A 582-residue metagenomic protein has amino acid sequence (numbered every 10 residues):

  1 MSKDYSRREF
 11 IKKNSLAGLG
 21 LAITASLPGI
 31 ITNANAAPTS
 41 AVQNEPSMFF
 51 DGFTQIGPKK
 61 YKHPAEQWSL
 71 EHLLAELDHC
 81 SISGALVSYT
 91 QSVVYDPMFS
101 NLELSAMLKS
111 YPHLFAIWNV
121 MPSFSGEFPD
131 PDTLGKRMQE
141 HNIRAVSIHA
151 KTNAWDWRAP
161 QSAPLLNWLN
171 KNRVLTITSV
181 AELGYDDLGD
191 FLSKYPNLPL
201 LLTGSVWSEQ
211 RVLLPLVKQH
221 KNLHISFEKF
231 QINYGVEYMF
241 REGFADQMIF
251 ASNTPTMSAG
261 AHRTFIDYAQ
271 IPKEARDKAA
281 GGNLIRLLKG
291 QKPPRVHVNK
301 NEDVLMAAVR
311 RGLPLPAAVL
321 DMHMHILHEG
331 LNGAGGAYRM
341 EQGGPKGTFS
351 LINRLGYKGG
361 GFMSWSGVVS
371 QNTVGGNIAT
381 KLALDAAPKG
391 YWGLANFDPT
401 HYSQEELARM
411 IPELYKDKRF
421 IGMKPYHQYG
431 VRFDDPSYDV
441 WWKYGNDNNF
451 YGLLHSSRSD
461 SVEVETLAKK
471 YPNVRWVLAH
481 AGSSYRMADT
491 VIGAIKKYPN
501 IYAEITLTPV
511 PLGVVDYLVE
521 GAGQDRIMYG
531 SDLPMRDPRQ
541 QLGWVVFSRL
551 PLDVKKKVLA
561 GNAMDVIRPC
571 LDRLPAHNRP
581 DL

Functional and structural regions predicted by a protein language model:
S2-M48, G52, Q67-G84, Q247 (+6 more regions): Mid-to-C-terminal alpha-helical segments outside catalytic/metal-binding sites
N35-V94, F99-F124, D132-K136, E140-H141 (+7 more regions): Extracytoplasmic/lumenal soluble domains of exported proteins with redox or metal-associated functions
F53, L77, L104, L169 (+5 more regions): Conserved, mostly hydrophobic/aromatic
F53-K59, S179, G204, H323-E329 (+2 more regions): Histidine-centered divalent metal-coordination motifs
Y61-Q67, Q91-F99, P122-P129, N153-R158 (+9 more regions): Acidic-and-aromatic substrate-binding clefts and catalytic sites of carbohydrate-active enzymes
W68-L73, M98-L104, P129-L134, Y185-L188 (+8 more regions): Alpha-helical scaffolding within the catalytic cores of extracellular/periplasmic polymer-degrading hydrolases
S83-G84, S92-I177, Q219, P294 (+3 more regions): Active-site gating/metal-coordination segments in enzymes
R144-A145, W155-I249, M257, K418-I421 (+2 more regions): Catalytic pocket-lining loop regions of alpha/beta-barrel enzymes, especially the amidohydrolase/enolase/GH5 lineages
